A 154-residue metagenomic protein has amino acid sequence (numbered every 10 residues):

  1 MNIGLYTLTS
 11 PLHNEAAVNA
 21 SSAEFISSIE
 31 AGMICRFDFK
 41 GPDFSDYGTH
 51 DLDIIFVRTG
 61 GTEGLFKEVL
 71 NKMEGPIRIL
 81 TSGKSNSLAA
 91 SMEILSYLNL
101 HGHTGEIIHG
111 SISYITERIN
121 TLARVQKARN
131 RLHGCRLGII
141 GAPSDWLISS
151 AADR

Functional and structural regions predicted by a protein language model:
M1-R154: An N-terminal assembly and electron-transfer interface module characteristic of large anaerobic redox and radical
